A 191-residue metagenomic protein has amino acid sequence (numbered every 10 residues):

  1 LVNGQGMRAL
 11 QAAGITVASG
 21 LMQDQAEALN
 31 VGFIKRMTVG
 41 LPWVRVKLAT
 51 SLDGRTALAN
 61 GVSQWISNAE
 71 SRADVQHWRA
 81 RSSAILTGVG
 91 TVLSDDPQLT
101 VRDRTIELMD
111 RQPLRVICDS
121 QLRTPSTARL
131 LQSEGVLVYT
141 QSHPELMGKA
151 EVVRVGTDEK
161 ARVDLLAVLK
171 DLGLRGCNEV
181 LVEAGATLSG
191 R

Functional and structural regions predicted by a protein language model:
L1-A26, L114, Q132, S142 (+1 more regions): Zn2+-dependent cytidine deaminase-like catalytic core
L1-V2, D24-A28, V92, R123 (+1 more regions): Short acidic loop-to-helix transition motifs that present clustered carboxylates
G6, A26-M37: Histidine/acidic-residue-rich, glycine-tolerant segments that coordinate divalent metal ions
M7-G14, L29, T56-N60, I66: Generic alpha-helix detector with strongest preference for long hydrophobic helices that associate with membranes
F33-K35, L41-L52, T56-E179, T187-G190: Active-site ligand-binding patch in enzyme domains
V182: Gly/Thr-rich phosphate-binding loop signature of adenosyl cofactor/nucleotide-binding cores
